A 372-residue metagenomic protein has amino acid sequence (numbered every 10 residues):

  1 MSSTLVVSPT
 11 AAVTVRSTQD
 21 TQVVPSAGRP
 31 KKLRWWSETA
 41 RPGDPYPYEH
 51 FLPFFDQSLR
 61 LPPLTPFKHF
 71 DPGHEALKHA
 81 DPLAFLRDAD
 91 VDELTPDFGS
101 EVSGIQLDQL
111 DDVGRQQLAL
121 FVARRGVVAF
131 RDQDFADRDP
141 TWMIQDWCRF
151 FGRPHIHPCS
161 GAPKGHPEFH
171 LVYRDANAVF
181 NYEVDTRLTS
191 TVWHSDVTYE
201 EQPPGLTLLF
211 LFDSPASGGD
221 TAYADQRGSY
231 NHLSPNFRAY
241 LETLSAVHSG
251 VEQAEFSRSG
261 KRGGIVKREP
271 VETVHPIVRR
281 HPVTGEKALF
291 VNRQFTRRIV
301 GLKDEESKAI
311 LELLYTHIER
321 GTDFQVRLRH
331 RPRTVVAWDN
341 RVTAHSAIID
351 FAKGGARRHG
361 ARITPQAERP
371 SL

Functional and structural regions predicted by a protein language model:
S2-V335, R341-L372: Non-heme Fe(II) oxygenase catalytic core, chiefly the N-lobe of the double-stranded beta-helix
